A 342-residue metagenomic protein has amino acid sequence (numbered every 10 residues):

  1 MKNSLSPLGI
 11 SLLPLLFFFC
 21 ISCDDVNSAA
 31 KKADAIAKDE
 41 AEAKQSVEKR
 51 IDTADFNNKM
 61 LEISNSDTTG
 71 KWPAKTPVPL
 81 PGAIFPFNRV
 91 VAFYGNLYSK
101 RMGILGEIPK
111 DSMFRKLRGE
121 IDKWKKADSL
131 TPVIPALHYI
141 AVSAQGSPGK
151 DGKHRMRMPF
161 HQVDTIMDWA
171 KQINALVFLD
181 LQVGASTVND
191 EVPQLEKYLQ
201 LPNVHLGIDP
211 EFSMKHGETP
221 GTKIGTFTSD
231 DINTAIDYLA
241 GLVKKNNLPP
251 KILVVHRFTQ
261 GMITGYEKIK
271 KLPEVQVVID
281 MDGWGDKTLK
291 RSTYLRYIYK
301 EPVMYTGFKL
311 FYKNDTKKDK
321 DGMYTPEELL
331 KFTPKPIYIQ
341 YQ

Functional and structural regions predicted by a protein language model:
M1-A35: Bacterial Sec-dependent N-terminal signal peptides
C23-M156, P273-V275, L289-Q342: Alpha/beta catalytic barrel-like cores
N96-Y98, I140-A144, Q182-G184, E211-S213 (+3 more regions): Active-site beta-loop-alpha junctions enriched in small/polar residues
K125, P132-E211: Substrate-binding cleft of extracellular glycoside hydrolase catalytic domains
F160-Q162, L199-P210, S229-I232, E274-L289: Acidic, His- and aromatic-enriched active-site or binding-groove loops in soluble protein domains that engage sugars
V183-V188, K244-M262: Aromatic-lined carbohydrate-recognition surfaces of secreted/lumenal glycan-active proteins
P210-L248: Substrate-binding surface in catalytic domains of secreted glycosidases
I252-K268, P273, V277-M281: A conserved mid-domain beta-alpha-beta active-site/ligand-binding segment of alpha/beta enzyme cores
